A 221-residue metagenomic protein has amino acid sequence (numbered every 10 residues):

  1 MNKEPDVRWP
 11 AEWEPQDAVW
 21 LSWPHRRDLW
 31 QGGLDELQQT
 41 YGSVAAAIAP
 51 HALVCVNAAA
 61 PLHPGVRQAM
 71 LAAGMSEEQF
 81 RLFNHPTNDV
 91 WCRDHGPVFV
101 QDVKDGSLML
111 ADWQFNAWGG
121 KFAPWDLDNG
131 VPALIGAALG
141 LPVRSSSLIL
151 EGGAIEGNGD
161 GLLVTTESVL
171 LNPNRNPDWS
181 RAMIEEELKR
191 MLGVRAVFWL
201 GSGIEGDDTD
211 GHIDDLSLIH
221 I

Functional and structural regions predicted by a protein language model:
N2, A11, V19-L29, L34-G42 (+3 more regions): Cofactor- and metal-binding active-site motifs of prokaryotic enzymes that mediate redox/radical or nucleophilic
P5, E151, G211-D215: Glycine-rich, charged/polar anion/phosphate-binding loops that engage phosphate groups from diverse ligands
L29, D89, N172-P173, E205-D207: Short, small-residue-enriched loops and turns at beta-alpha junctions that line or gate enzyme active sites
G65, S202-D215: Beta-rich nucleic-acid/ligand-interaction surfaces
K121-A123, T166-V169, P173-W179, T209-H212: A short secondary-structure junction signal
M183-E187, L192-G193: Internal alpha/beta scaffold segment
V194-G203: Blade-edge beta-strand/turn elements of extracellular beta-propeller and related beta-sheet repeat scaffolds
I219-I221: Conserved small/polar residues in nucleotide/adenosyl-binding loops
